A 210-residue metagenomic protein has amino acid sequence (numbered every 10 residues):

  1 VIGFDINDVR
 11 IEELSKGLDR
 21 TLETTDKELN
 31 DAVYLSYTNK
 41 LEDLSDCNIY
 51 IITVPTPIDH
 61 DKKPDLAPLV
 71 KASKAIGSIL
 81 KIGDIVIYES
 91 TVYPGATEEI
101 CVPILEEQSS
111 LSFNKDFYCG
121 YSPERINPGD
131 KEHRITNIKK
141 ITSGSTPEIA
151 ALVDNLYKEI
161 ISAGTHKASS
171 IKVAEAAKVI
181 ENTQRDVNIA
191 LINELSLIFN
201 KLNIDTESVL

Functional and structural regions predicted by a protein language model:
V1-L210: Structural/interface elements that position substrates and couple domains in central-metabolism enzymes
